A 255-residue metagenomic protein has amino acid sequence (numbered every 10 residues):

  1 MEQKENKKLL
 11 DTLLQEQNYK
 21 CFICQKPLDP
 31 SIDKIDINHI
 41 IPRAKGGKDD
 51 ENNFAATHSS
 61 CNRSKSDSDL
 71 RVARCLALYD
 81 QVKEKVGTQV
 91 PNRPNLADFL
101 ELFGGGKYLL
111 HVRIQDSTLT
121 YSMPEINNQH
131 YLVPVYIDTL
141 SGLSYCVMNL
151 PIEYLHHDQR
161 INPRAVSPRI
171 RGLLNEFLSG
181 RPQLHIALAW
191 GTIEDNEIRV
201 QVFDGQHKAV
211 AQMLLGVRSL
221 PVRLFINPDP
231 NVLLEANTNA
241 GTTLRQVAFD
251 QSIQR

Functional and structural regions predicted by a protein language model:
M1-Q25: Short, charged surface segments at domain edges that flank catalytic/cofactor-binding sites
K20, D36, T57: The −1 position to Zn-ligating cysteines in a subset of zinc-ribbon hairpins
K20, P27, R43, S60-S64: Cys/His-rich metal-chelating microdomains
Q25-F54: Histidine-centered nuclease catalytic patch
L28, R63-K65, D69-E125: Extended charged
P30, G105-F203, H207-L214, R218-L220 (+1 more regions): Short alpha-helix boundary/capping and kink motifs at helix termini
G46-S64, V200: Short beta-strand-alpha-helix junction that forms the catalytic/metal-binding core of metal-dependent nuclease domains
R223-R255: Amphipathic, charge-rich alpha-helical segments that serve as recognition/docking helices
